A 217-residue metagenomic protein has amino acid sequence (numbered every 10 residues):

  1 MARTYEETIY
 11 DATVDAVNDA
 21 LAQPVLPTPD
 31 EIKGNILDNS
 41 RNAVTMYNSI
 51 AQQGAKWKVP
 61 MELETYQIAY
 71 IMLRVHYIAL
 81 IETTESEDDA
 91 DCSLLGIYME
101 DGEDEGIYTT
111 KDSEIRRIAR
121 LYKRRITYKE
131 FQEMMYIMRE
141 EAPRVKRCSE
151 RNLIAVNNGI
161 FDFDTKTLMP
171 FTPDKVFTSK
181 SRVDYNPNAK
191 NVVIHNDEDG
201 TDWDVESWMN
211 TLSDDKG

Functional and structural regions predicted by a protein language model:
M1-I71, K190-W208: Replication-associated primase and helicase/ATPase modules
Y5-E6, Y10, V14, N18 (+6 more regions): Intrinsic disorder/low-complexity signal
L21, L26, L37, L63 (+11 more regions): Generic detector of leucine side chains in alpha-helical contexts
L21, N48-A51, L73-Y77, K123-I126 (+2 more regions): Generic secondary-structure transition motif, activating predominantly at the C-termini of alpha-helices
N48-R117, R124-K129: Noncatalytic partner-interaction/assembly domains of nucleic-acid and motor enzyme complexes, especially the accessory
I78-S113, I160-G217: P-loop NTPase catalytic core of nucleic-acid-dependent motor ATPases
T83, Y98-L168: Long, basic/Gly/Ser/Thr-rich N-terminal segments that mediate initial subcellular attachment or targeting
